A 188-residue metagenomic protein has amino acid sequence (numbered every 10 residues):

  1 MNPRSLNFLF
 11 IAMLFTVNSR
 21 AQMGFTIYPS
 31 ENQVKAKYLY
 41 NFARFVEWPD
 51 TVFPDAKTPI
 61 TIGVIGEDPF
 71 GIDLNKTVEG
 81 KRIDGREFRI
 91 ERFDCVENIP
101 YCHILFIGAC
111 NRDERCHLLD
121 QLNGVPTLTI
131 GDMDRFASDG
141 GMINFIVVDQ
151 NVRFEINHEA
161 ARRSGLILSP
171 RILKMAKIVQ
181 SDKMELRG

Functional and structural regions predicted by a protein language model:
N2-L6, F15-G188: Short hydrophobic alpha-helices and adjacent helix-cap/hinge residues
